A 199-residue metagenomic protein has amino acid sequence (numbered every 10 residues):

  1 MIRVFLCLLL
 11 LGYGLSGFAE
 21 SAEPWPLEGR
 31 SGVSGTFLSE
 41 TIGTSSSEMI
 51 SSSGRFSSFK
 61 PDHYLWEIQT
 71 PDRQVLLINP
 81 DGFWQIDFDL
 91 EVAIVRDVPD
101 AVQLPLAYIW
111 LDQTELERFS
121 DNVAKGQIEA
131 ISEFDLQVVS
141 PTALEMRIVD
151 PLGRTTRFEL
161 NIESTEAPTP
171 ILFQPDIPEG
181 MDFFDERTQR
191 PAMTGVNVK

Functional and structural regions predicted by a protein language model:
I2-L8: Sec-dependent signal peptide recognition, specifically the positively charged N-region followed immediately by
G14-S16: N-terminal signal peptide c-region/cleavage motif recognized by signal peptidases
E20-A22: Boundary of Sec targeting at the N-terminus
L27-S47: A short, Trp-centered hydrophobic/proline-enriched beta-strand micro-motif
G32-T36, K60-E67, F119-G126, S140-R147: Short, hydrophobic/aromatic-rich segments at coil-to-beta transitions
R55-P105, G153: An acidic-aromatic
D89-E129: Flexible, surface-exposed loop/linker segments and immediately adjacent secondary-structure boundaries
A130-F134, V138-K199: Non-transmembrane domains of secretory- and envelope-associated proteins
